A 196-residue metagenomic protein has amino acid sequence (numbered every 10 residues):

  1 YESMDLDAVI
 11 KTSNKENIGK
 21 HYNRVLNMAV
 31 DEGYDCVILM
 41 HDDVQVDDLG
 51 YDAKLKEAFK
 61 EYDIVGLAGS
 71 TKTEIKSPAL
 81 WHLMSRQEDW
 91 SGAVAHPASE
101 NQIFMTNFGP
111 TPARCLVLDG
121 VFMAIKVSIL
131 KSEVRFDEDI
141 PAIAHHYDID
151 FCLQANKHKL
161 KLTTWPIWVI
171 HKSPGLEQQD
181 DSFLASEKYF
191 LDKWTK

Functional and structural regions predicted by a protein language model:
N14-Y22, L26, V46-D47, I143-H145: A short, glycine-/small-residue-rich helix N-cap motif at loop->alpha-helix starts within glycosyltransferase
K15, Q45, L49-D89: Conserved donor NDP-sugar-binding/catalytic core segment of glycosyltransferases
N23-C36: Active-site nucleotide-sugar/metal-binding loop of Leloir-type enzymes
Y34-Q45: Short beta-strand-to-loop acidic/aromatic patch adjacent to the donor-nucleotide binding site
N101-I125: A recurrent flexible, glycine/aromatic-enriched loop bordering the glycosyltransferase active site that acts as
L116-E133, I140-P166: A short, conserved alpha-helix in the catalytic core of glycosyltransferases
T163-S182: Active-site donor/metal-binding and catalytic loop motifs of nucleotide-sugar-dependent glycosylation enzymes
Q179-K196: Catalytic core of nucleotide-sugar-dependent glycosyltransferases
